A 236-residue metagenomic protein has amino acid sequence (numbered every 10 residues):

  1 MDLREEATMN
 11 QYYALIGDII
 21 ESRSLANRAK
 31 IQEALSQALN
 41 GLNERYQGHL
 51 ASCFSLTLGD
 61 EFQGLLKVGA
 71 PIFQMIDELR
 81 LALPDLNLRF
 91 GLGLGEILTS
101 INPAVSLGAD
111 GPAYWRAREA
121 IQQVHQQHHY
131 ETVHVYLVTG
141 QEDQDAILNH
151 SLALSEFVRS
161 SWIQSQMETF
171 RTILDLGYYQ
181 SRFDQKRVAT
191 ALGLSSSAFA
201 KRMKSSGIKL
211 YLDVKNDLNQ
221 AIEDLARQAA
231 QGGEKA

Functional and structural regions predicted by a protein language model:
M1-A236: Regulatory and interdomain segments flanking nucleotide-handling catalytic cores in signaling/defense enzymes
